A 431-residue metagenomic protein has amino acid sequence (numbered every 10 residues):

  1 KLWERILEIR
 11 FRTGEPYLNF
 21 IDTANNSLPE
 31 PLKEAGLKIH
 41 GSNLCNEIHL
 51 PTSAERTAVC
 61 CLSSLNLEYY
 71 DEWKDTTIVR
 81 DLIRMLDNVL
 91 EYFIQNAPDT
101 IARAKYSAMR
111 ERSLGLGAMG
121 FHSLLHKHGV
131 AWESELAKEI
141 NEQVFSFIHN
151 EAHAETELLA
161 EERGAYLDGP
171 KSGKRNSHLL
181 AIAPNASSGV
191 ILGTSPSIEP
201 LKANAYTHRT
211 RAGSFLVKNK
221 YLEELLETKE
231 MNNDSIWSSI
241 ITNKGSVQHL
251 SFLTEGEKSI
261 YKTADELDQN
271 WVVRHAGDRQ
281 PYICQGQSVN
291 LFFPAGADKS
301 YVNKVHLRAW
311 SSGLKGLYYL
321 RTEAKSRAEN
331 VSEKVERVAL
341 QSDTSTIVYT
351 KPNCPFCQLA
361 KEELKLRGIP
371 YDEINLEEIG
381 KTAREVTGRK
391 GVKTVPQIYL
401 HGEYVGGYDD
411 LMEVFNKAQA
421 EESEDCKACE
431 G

Functional and structural regions predicted by a protein language model:
K1-L37, A118-Y166, G286: Conserved, charged catalytic cores of large soluble enzymes
R10-A108, A118-H128, T194, K202-K220 (+2 more regions): Function-dense linear segments that define catalytic or interfacial modules in macromolecule-processing proteins
G14, A339-D372: Local sequence-structure signature of Cys/Sec-based thiol-disulfide redox active-site neighborhoods
L37, P51-V59, I78, L82 (+7 more regions): Secondary-structure capping and boundary motifs in well-ordered enzyme cores
N46-H49, L90, I94-Q95, L180-L340: Catalytic alpha/beta core of large soluble enzyme barrels
D81-K105, M109, S113, H128-N185 (+1 more regions): Internal maturation/activation junctions in enzymes
I374-K393: Thioredoxin-like thiol-disulfide oxidoreductase module
L400-E422: Non-catalytic, surface beta->alpha helical segment in thiol-disulfide oxidoreductase systems
